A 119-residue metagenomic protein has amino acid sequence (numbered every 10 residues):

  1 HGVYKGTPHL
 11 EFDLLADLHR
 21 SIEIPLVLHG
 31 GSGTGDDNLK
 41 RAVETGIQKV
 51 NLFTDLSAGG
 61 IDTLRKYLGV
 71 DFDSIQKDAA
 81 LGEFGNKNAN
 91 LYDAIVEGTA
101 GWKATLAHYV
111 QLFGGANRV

Functional and structural regions predicted by a protein language model:
H1, H29-G33, F53-D55, A89: Active-site beta-loop-alpha junctions enriched in small/polar residues
H1-K5, V27, G35, L39-K40: A structural signal for small-residue-enriched, beta-sheet-centric alpha/beta enzyme cores and oligomeric scaffold folds
G2-G6, G30, D93-E97: Conserved short-loop catalytic and cofactor-binding motifs
T7-L10, T34, G101: Short secondary-structure boundary/capping elements
T7-L28: Alpha-helix-loop-beta-strand connector modules within alpha/beta enzyme cores
N38-V119: C-terminal alpha-helical cap/extension of soluble enzyme domains
